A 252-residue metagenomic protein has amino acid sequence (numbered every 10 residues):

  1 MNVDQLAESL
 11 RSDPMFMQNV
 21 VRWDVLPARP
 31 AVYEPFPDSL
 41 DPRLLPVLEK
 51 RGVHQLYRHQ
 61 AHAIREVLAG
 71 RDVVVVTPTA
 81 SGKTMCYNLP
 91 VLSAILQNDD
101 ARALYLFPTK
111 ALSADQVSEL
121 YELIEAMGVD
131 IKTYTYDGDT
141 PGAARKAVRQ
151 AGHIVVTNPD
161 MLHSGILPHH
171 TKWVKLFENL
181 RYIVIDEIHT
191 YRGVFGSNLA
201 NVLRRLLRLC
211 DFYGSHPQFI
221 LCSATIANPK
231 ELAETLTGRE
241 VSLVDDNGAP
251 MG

Functional and structural regions predicted by a protein language model:
M1-A61, A69-D72, I131: Helicase-associated low-complexity/disordered flanking segments
L45-Y213, P217-C222, E231-T237, V241-G252: Conserved P-loop/Walker A NTP-binding site and adjacent catalytic elements of P-loop NTPases
A227-P229: Canonical AAA+ ATPase core
